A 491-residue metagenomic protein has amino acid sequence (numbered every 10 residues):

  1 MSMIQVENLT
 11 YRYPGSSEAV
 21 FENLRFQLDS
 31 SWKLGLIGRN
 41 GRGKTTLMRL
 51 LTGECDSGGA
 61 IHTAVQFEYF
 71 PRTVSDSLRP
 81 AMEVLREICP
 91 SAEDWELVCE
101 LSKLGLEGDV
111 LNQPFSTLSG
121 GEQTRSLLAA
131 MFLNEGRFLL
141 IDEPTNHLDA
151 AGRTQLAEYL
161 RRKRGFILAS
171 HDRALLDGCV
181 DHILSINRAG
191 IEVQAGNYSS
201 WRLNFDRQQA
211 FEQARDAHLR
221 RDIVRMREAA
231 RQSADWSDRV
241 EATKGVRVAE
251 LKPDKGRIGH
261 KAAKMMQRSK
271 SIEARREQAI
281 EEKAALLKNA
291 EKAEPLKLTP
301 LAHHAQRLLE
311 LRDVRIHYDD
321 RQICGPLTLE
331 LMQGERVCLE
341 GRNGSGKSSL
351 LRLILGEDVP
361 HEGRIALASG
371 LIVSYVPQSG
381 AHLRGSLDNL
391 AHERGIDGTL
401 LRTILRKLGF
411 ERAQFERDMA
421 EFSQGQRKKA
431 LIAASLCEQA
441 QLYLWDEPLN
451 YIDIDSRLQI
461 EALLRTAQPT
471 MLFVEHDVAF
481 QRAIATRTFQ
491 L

Functional and structural regions predicted by a protein language model:
M1-D216, A302-L491: ABC ATP-binding cassette signature C-motif
L78, V84-E100, G178, S185-K292: Extended, highly charged alpha-helical segments
N134, A279-K283, L298: Intrinsically disordered, low-complexity boundary segments flanking structured domains
A284-L309: Coiled-coil termination/hinge junctions
